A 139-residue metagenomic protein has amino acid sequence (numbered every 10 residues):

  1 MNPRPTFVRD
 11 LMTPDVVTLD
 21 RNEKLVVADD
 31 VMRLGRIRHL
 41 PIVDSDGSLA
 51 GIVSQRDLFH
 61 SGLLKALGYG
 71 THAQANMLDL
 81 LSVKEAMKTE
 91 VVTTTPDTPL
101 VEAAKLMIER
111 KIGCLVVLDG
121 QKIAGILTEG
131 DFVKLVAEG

Functional and structural regions predicted by a protein language model:
M1-D15, S54-V91, A104-I108, T128-G139: Tandem CBS (Bateman) regulatory domains
L19-R36, I42-D44, T93-K111, V117-L118 (+1 more regions): The conserved cystathionine-beta-synthase
K24, L58, P99, K122 (+1 more regions): Residue-level recognition of oxygen-bearing side chains
R38, G51-F59, G113, L118 (+1 more regions): Short hydrophobic beta-strand motif reused across regulatory alpha/beta modules
